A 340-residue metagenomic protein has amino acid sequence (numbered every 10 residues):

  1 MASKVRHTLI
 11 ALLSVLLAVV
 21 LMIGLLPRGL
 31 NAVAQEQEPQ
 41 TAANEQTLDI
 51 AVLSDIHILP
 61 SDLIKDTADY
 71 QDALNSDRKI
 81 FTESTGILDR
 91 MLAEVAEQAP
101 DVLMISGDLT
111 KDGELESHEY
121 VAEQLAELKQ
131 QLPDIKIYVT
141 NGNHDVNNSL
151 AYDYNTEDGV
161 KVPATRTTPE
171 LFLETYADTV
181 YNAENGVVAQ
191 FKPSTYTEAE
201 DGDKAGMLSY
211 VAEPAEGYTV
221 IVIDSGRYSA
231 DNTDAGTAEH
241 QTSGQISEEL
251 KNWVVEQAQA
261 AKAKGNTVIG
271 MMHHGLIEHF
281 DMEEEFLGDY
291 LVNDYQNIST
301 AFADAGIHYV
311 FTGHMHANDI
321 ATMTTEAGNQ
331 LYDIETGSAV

Functional and structural regions predicted by a protein language model:
A2-S14: N-terminal Sec-pathway targeting helices
A34-H118: N-terminal active-site segment of His-dependent metallophosphoesterases
A43, A99, E213-P214, T219-V222 (+1 more regions): His/acidic metal-ligating clusters that form di-metal
T47-P60, A73, G217-D231, M271 (+1 more regions): Active-site-proximal beta-strand elements of phosphoester/diester hydrolases
D55, D108, G142, H273 (+1 more regions): Active-site glycine-centered loops adjacent to acidic/histidine catalytic or metal-binding residues that shape
S61-K65, L115-S117, N148-D153, N232-A235 (+2 more regions): Short, solvent-exposed loop/turn and secondary-structure capping segments
Y120-N252: Extended active-site neighborhood of metal-dependent phosphoesterases/phosphodiesterases
